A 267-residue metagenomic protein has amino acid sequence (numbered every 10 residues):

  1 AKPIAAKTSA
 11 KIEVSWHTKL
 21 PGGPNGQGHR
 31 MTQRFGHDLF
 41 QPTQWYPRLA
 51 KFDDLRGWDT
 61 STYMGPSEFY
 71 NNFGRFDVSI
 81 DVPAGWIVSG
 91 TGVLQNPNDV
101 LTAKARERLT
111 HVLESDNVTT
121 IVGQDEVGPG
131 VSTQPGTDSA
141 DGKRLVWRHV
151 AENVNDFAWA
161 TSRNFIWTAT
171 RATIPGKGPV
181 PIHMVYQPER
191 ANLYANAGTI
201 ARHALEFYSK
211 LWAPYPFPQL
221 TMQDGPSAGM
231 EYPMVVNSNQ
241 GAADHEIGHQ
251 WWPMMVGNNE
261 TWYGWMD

Functional and structural regions predicted by a protein language model:
A1, H37-T43, D81-W86: Solvent-exposed beta-hairpin/edge-strand motifs
A1-F35, G65, S132-G142, W147: A surface-exposed beta-strand-loop module
H17, S79-D81, F207-L211, Q250 (+2 more regions): Structured segments of extracytoplasmic/periplasmic soluble domains in secreted or envelope-associated proteins
G26-M64: Core domains of carbohydrate- and sulfate-ester-processing enzymes
G26-R30, T91-Q95, G198, M254 (+1 more regions): Composition- and surface-driven signal marking solvent-exposed, interaction-prone regions in large proteins
T32, H37-Q41, F73-R75, R144 (+1 more regions): Short edge beta-strand segments in beta-sheet-rich domains
P47-W58, M64-D244: Hydrophobic helix-coil surface modules that form long, contiguous segments used for peptide/substrate interaction
M234-D267: Zinc-dependent metallopeptidase catalytic helix centered on the HExxH motif and its immediate flanking segment
